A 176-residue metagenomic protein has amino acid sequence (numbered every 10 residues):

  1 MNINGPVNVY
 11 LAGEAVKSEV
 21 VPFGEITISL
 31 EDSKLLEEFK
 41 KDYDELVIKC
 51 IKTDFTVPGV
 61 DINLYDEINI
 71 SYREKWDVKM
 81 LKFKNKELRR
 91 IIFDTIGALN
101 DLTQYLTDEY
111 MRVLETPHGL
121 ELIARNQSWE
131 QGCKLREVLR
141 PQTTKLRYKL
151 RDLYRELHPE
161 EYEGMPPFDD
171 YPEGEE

Functional and structural regions predicted by a protein language model:
M1-I26: Long, low-complexity intrinsically disordered regions enriched in small/polar and proline/glycine residues
V21-E176: Long, low-complexity or tandemly repetitive, helically biased scaffold regions used for multimeric assembly/adhesion
